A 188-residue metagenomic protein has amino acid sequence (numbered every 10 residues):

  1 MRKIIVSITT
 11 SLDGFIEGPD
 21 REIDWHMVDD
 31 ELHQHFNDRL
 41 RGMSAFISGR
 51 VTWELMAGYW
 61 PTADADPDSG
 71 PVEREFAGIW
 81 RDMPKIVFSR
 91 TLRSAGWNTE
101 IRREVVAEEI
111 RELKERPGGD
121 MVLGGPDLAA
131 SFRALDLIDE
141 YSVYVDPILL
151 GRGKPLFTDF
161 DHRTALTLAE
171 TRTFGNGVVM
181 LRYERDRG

Functional and structural regions predicted by a protein language model:
M1-L137, P147-G188: Portal/gating segments that form or line small-molecule/metal binding sites
